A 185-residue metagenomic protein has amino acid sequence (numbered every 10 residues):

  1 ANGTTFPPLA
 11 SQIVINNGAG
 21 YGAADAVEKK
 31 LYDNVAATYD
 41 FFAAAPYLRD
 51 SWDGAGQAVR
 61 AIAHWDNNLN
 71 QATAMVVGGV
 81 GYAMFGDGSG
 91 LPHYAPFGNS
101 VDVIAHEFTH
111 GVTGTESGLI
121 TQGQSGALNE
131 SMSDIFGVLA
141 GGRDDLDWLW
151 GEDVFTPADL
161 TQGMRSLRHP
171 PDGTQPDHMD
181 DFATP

Functional and structural regions predicted by a protein language model:
A1-P46, S51-A58, H64-W65, L69-M75 (+5 more regions): Acidic/polar low-complexity interaction segments
D33, N99-S100, L128: A generic structural signal for residues located within well-ordered alpha-helices of large catalytic or ligand-binding
F42, D102-G118, E130-D134, V138: Active-site recognition of the HExxH zinc-binding catalytic motif
A45-A61, T121-G126, D144-D153: Surface-exposed patches in mature extracellular/periplasmic domains of secreted proteins
H64-D66, G88-G90, F108, S117 (+2 more regions): An acidic- and aromatic-residue-enriched active-site/binding cleft used to recognize and process polar
G79-G86, D159-P185: Peptidoglycan-targeting cell-wall enzymes and recognition modules
D87-I104, G118-Q122: Short pre-active-site segment immediately N-terminal to the catalytic Zn-binding motif
Q124-Q175: Post-HExxH zinc-binding segment in Zn-dependent metallohydrolases
